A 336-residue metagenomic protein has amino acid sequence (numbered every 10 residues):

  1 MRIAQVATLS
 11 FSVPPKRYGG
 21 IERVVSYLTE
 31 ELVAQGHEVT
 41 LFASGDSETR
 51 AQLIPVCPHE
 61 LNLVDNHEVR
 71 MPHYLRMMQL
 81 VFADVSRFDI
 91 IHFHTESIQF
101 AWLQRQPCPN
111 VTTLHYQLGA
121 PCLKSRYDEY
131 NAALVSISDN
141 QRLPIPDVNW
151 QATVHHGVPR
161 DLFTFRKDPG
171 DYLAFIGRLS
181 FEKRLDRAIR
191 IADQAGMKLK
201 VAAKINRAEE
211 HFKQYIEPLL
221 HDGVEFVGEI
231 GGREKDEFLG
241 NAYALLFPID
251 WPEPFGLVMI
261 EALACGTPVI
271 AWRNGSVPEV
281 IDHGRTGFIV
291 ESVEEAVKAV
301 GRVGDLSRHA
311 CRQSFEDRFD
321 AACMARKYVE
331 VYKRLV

Functional and structural regions predicted by a protein language model:
M1-V336: Catalytic cores of nucleotide-sugar-dependent glycosyltransferases that transfer UDP/GDP/TDP-activated
